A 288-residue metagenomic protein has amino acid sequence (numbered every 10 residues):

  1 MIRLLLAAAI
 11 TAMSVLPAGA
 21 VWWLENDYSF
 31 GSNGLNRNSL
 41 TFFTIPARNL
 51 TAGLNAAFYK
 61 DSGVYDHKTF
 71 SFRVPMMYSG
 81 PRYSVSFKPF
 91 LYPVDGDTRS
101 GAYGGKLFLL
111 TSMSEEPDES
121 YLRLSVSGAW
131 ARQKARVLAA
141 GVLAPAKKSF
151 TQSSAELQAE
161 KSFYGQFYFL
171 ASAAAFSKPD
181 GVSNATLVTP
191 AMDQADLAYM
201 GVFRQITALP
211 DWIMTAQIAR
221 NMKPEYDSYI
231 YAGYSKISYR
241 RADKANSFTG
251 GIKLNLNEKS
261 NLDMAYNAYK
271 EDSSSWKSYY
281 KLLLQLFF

Functional and structural regions predicted by a protein language model:
G19-T69, A131-A135: Short glycine/proline- and aromatic-enriched beta-strand/turn motifs that initiate or cap beta-hairpins
W22-L24, R48-L54, G80-F87, S114-V126 (+3 more regions): Repeated loop/turn-to-beta-strand initiation elements of outer-membrane beta-barrel proteins
D27-N33, N55-D61, K88-V94, S125-Q133 (+4 more regions): Outer-membrane beta-barrel pore domains and translocons
G34-L40, D66-F72, R99-G105, K147-A155 (+3 more regions): Residues that define the transmembrane beta-barrel architecture of outer-membrane proteins
L35, D61-H67, V85, G96-G101 (+4 more regions): Outer-membrane beta-barrel proteins
T44-P46, V74-G80, L107-E115, A159-G165 (+4 more regions): Residue-level signature of outer-membrane beta-barrel architecture
P117-I237: Detector for outer-membrane/organellar transmembrane beta-barrel domains, recognizing the amphipathic beta-strand
L254, Y266, S275-F288: Outer-membrane beta-barrel "beta-signal"
